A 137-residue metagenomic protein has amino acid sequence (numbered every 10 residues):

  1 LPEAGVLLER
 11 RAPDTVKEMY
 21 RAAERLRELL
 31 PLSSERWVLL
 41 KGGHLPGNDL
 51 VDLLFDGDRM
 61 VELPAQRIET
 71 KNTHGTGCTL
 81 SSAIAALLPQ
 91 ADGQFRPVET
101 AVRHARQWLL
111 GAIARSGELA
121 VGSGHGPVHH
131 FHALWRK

Functional and structural regions predicted by a protein language model:
L1-M60: Conserved phosphate/ATP/ADP-binding segment of small-molecule kinases
L8, R27-L30, L88, D92 (+1 more regions): Structural signal for hydrophobic packing residues in well-ordered secondary-structure cores of soluble enzyme domains
L8-R21, P89-H104: Short, charged, surface-exposed loops that flank catalytic or proteolytic processing sites
G42-P46, Q66-E69, A105-L109: Glycine-rich beta-alpha junction loops
V61-G75: Short pre-catalytic strand/loop immediately N-terminal to key active-site residues, enriched for Gly-Thr
N72-Q94, V98: Short, small-residue alpha-helix embedded
E99-K137: Charged C-terminal helix
